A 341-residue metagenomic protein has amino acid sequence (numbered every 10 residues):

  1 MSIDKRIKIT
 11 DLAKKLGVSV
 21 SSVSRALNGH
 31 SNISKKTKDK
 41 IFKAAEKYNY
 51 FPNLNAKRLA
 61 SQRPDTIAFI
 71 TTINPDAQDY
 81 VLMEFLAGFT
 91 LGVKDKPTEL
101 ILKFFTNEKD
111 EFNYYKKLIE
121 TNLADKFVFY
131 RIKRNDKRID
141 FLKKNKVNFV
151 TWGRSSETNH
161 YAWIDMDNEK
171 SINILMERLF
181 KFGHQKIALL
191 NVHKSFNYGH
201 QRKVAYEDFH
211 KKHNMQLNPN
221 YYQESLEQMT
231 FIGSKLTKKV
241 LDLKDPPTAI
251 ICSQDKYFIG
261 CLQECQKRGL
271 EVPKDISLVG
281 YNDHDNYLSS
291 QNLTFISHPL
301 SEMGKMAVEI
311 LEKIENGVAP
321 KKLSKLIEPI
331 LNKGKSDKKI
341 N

Functional and structural regions predicted by a protein language model:
M1-D65: N-terminal helix-turn-helix DNA-binding module of bacterial transcription factors
I3, Y48-N113: Amphipathic helical "hinge" segments at domain boundaries
S19, D65, D125, Q185-I187 (+1 more regions): Short acidic/polar active-site loop segments enriched in Thr and Asp
T72-E84, L102-E111, I164-I174, L190-L236 (+4 more regions): Hinge/beta->alpha junction and helix N-cap segments in small-molecule ligand-binding domains
E111-L123, G233-P246: Short, well-structured alpha-helical segments in soluble
Y130-K170, K256, N282-L293: Flexible loop/hinge segments that line or gate small-molecule binding clefts
L236-N341: Flexible loop/turn connectors
